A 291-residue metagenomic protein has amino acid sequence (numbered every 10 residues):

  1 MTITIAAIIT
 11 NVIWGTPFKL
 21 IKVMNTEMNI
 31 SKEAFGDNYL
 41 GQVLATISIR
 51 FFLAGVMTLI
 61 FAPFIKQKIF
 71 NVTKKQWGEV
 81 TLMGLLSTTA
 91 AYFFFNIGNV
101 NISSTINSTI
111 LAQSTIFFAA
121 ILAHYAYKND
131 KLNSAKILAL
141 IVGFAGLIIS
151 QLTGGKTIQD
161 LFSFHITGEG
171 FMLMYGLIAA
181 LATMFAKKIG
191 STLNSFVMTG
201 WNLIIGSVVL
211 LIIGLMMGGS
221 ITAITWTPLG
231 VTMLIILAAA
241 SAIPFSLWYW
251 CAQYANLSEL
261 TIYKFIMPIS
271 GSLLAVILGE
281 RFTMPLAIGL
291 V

Functional and structural regions predicted by a protein language model:
M1-A45, L161-K188: Glycine-/small-residue-enriched transmembrane alpha-helix faces in small-molecule transporters and effluxers
M1-T4, L40-G41, V72-G78, G155-L177 (+2 more regions): Juxtamembrane helix-entry segments on the extracytoplasmic side of multipass membrane proteins
E27-T88, F118-L122, I178-A182, G200-G218 (+1 more regions): Transmembrane alpha-helices of multi-pass small-molecule transport proteins
A45-T46, F52, V56, F95-S134 (+1 more regions): Specific alpha-helical transmembrane segments that line the substrate/conduction pathway and gating interfaces
I47, F51, N129-D130, Q151-T153 (+3 more regions): C-terminal-most transmembrane helix of multi-pass membrane proteins
I49, T88, N107-S114, F185-V208 (+1 more regions): Helix-helix packing/entry segments at the starts of transmembrane helices
T58, I121, N133-G154, F265 (+1 more regions): Hydrophobic transmembrane alpha-helices of multi-pass small-molecule transport proteins
P63-N107, I149, L237-A255: Specific transmembrane alpha-helical segments of multi-pass solute transporters/efflux pumps, especially DMT/EamA
